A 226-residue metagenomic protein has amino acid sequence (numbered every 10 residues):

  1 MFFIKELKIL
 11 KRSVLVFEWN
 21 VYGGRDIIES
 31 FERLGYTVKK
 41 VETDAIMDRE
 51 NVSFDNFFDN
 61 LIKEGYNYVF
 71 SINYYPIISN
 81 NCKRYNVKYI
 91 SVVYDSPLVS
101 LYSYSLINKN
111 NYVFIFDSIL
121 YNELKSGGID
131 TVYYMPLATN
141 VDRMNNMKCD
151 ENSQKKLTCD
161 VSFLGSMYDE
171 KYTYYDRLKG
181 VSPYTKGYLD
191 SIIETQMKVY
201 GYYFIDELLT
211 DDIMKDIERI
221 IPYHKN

Functional and structural regions predicted by a protein language model:
M1-N86: N-terminal pre-catalytic "stem/leader" segment of glycosyltransferase-like enzymes
E6-G24, G127-N226: Nucleotide-sugar donor-binding catalytic core of glycosyltransferases
L34, Y85-N86, N108-K109, G127-D130: Short, structured coil segments at secondary-structure junctions
D48-N51, L98-S105, E123-G127, D142-K148: Short, charged, surface-exposed secondary-structure boundary motifs
N73-Y74, V93-S96, S118, P136-T139 (+1 more regions): Histidine-centered beta-alpha loop that forms part of the nucleotide-sugar donor binding/catalytic region in diverse
C82-P97, Y112-I115, L137: Active-site proximal beta-strand in glycosyltransferases
Y102-F114: A conserved, positively charged/aromatic
V113-D130: A short, active-site helix/loop in glycosyltransferases that binds the activated sugar's phosphate group
